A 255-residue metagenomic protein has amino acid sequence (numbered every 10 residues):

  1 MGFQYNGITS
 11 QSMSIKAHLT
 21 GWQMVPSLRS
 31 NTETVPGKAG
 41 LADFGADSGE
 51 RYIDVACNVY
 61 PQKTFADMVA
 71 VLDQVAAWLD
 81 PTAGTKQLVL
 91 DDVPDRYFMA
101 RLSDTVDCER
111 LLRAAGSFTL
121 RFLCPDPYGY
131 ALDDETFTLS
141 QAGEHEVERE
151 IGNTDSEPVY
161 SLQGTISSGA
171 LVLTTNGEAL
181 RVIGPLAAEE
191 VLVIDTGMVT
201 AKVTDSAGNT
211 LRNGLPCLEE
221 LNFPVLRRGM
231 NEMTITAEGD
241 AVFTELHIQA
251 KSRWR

Functional and structural regions predicted by a protein language model:
M1-Y52, D95-D107: Solvent-exposed edge beta-strands and adjacent loop segments that serve as assembly or binding interfaces
F3-Q4, Y60, D73, C108: Extracellular/secreted glycoprotein ectodomains characterized by long, lumenal stretches of O-glycosylated
E33, K38-A66, A114-P127, N231: Oligomerization/assembly interface segments of phage tail-like spikes and tubes
D47-R51, D80-T82, L112-G116, G152-T154 (+2 more regions): Solvent-exposed loop and beta-edge segments used for protein-protein assembly and interaction
D54-P94: Long, hydrophobic/aromatic-enriched structural stretches that serve as scaffold segments
N58-Y60, S103, L123-P125, Q163 (+1 more regions): Solvent-exposed residues in well-ordered beta-strands and their adjoining turns, especially edge/terminal strands
G84-Y128: Short beta-strand and beta-hairpin "edge-sheet" elements
Y130-R255: Intrinsically disordered, low-complexity segments enriched in serine, threonine, and glycine
